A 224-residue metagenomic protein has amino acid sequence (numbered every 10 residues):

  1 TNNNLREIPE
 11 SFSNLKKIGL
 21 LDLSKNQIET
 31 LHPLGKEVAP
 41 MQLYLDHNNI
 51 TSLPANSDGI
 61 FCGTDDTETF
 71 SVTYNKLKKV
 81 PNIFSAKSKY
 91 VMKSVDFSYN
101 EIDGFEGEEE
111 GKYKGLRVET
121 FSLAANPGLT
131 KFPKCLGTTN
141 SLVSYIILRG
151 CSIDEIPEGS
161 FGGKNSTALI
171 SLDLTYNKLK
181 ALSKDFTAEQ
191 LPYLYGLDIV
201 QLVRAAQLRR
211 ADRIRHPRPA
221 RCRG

Functional and structural regions predicted by a protein language model:
T1-E10, N14, R215, G224: Short intrinsically disordered, low-complexity coil segments enriched in acidic
N3, L23-N26, L45-N48, V72-N75 (+5 more regions): Consensus "Asn ladder" position of solenoid repeat domains
E7, K17-L20, T30, M41-Y44 (+12 more regions): Conserved LRR concave beta-strand detector
I8-S11, I28-L34, I50-D58, L77-F84 (+5 more regions): The feature encodes a structural signal of leucine-rich repeats
N14-I18, K36-P40, G59-D66, A86-M92 (+7 more regions): Leucine-rich repeat
G196-R209, G224: Short, compositionally biased segments
